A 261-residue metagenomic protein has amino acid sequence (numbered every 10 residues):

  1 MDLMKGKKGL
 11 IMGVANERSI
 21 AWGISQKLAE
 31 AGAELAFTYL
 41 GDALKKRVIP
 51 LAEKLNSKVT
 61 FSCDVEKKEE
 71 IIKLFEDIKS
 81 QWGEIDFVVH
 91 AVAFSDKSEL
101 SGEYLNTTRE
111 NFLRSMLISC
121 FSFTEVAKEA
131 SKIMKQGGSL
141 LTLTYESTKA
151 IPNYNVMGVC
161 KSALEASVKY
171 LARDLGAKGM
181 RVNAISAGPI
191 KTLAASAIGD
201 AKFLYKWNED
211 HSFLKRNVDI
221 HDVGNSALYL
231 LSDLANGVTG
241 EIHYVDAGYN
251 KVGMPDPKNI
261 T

Functional and structural regions predicted by a protein language model:
D2-F37: Canonical Rossmann dinucleotide-binding motif of NAD(H)/NADP(H)-dependent dehydrogenases/reductases, specifically
G13-I20, A93-K128, K132, Q136-K178 (+2 more regions): Catalytic loop of short-chain dehydrogenase/reductase
I49, V156, A177, A187-S212 (+1 more regions): A glycine/serine/threonine-rich, flexible loop-to-helix segment that serves as the NAD(P) cofactor-binding "lid"
C63, K67-I72, E76, S80-Q81 (+5 more regions): Conserved mid-core segment of classical short-chain dehydrogenase/reductases
G176, R181, V238-G240: Short, small/polar-rich loop/turn modules that mediate ligand/substrate recognition or access, typified
R181-K191, L231, Y244-D246: Conserved SDR Rossmann-fold cofactor-binding beta-strand/turn motif
S212-V223, L234: A conserved structural motif in NAD(P)-dependent oxidoreductases
L228, T239-T261: Short C-terminal tail/terminal secondary-structure segment of NAD(P)H-dependent dehydrogenase/reductase domains
